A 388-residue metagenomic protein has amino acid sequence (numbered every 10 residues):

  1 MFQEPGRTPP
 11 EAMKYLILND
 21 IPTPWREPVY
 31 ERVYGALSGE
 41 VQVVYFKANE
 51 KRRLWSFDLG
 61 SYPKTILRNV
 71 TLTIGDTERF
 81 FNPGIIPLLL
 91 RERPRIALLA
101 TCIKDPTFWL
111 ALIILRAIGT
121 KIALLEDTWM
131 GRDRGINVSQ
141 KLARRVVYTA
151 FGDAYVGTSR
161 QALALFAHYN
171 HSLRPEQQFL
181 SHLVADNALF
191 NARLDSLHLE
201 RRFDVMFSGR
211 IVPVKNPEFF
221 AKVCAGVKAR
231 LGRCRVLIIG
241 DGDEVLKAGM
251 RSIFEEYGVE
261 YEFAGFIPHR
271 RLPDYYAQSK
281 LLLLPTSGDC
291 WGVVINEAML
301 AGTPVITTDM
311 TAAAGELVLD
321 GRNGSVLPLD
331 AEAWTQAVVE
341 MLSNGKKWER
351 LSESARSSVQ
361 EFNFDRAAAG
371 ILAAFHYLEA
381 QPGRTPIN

Functional and structural regions predicted by a protein language model:
L16, L197-K215, A221-C224: Conserved donor-binding/catalytic core segment of Leloir-type glycosyltransferases
A48-E50, S208, R235-G249, G265: Glycosyltransferase donor-sugar binding loop
K104-P106, T120-V138, F151-A154: A short, histidine- and acid-enriched strand-loop-helix "catalytic/donor-clamping" loop that lines the nucleotide-sugar
A248-I267: Nucleotide-activated donor-binding/catalytic signature segment of Leloir-type glycosyltransferases, i.e., the conserved
F266-I267, D274-S279: Short alpha-helical donor nucleotide-sugar binding micro-motif in glycosyltransferases
S287: Aromatic "clamp/platform" in nucleotide-sugar-dependent glycosyltransferases that forms part of the donor/acceptor
P304-T308: Short hydrophobic beta-strand element within catalytic cores of glycosyltransferases and related nucleotide-activated
L319-E332, E340-K346: Conserved acidic donor-binding segment of nucleotide-sugar-dependent glycosyltransferases
